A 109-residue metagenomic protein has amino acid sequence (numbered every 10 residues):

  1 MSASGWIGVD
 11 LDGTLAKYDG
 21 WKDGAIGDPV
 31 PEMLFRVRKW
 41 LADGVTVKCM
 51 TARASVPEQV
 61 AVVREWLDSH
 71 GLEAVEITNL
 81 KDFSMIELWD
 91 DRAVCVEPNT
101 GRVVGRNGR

Functional and structural regions predicted by a protein language model:
M1-R109: Catalytic phosphate/metal-binding cores of nucleic-acid and nucleotide-processing enzymes, i.e., regions that mediate
